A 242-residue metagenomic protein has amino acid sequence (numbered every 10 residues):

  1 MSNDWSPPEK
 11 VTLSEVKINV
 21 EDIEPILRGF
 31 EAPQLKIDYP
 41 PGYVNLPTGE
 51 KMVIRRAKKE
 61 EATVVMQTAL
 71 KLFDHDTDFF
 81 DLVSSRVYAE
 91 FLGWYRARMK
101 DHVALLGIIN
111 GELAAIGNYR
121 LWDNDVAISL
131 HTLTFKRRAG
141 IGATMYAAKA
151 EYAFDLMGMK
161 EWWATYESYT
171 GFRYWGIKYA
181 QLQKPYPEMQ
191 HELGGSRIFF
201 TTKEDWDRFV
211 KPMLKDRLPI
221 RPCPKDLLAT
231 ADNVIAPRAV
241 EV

Functional and structural regions predicted by a protein language model:
S2-E60, P219-V242: Conserved N-terminal entry element of GNAT/NAT acetyltransferase domains
R56-K59, A69-A127, H131-T134: A conserved beta-strand-loop-helix scaffold within acyl/acetyltransferase catalytic domains
V65-F73, K149, A153: Hydrophobic alpha-helical core bundles mediating ligand binding, dimerization, or RNAP-core interactions
L133-R137, E167: Residue-level recognition of the GNAT/N-acetyltransferase active site
A139-F154: Conserved acetyl-CoA-binding loop-helix of GNAT-fold acetyltransferases
A150-T165: A contiguous pocket-lining binding segment that forms or flanks enzyme active sites
W162-I177: Conserved beta-strand-loop-alpha-helix junction that forms the acyl-donor binding cleft
T165-Y166, A180-T201: Conserved catalytic-core motifs of GNAT/GCN5-like acyltransferases
